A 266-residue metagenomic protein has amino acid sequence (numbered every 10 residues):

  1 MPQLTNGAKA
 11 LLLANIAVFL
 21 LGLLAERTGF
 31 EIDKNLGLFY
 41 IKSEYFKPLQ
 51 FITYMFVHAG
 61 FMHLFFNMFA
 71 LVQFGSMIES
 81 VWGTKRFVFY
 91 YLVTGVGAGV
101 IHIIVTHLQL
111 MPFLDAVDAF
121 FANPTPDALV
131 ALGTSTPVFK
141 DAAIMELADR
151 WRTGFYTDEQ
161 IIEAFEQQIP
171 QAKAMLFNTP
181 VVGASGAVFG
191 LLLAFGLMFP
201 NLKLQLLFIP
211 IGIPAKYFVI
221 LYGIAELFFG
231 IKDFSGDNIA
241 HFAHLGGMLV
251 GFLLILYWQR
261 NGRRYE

Functional and structural regions predicted by a protein language model:
M1-E266: A detector for small-residue-rich transmembrane helices and their helix-helix packing motifs
